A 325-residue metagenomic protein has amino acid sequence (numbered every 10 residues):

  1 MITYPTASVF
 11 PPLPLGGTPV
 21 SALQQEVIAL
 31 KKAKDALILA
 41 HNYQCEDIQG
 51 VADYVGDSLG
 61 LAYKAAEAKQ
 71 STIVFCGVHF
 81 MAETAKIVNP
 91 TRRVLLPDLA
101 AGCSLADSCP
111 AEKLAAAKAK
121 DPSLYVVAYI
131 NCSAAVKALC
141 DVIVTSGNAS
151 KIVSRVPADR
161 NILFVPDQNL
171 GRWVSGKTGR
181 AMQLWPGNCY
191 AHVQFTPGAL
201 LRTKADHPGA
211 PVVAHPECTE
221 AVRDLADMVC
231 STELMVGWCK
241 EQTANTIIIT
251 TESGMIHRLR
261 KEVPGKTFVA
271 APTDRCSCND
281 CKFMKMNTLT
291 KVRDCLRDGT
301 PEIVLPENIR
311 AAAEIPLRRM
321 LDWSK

Functional and structural regions predicted by a protein language model:
M1-C230, L234-I249, I256-A270, R275-K325: Active-site loop-to-helix "anion-binding N-cap" substructures in soluble metabolic enzymes
